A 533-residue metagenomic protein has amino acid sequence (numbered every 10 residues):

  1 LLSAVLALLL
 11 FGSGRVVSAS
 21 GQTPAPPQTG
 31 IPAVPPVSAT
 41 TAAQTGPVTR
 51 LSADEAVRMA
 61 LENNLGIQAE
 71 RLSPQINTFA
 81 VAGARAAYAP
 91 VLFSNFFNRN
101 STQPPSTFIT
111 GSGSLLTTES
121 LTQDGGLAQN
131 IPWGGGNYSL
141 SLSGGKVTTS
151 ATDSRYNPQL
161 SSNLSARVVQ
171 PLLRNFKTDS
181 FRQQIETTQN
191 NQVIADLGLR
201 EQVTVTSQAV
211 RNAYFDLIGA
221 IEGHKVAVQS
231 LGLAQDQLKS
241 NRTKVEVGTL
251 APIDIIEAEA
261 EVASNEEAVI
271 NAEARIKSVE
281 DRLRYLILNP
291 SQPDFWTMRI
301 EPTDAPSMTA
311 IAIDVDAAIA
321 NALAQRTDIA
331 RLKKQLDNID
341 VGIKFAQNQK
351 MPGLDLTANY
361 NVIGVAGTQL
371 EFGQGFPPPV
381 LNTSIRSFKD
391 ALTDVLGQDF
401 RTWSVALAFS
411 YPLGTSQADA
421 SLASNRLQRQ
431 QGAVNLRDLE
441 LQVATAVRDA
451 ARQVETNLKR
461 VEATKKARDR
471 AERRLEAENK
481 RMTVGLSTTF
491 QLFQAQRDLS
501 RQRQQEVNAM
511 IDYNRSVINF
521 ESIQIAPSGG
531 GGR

Functional and structural regions predicted by a protein language model:
L1, L10-G12, S20-T23, N100-T102 (+11 more regions): Acidic, low-complexity, intrinsically disordered peripheral segments
T23-L121, V168-Q183, T187-Q189, P302-G342 (+8 more regions): Bacterial Sec-pathway N-terminal export signals of envelope proteins
T41, T45-V48, N95-A166, E301-I311 (+3 more regions): Small/polar, glycine/serine/threonine/aspartate-rich low-complexity segments that form flexible
Q68-L72, R85-A86, P132-S161, L173-G198 (+8 more regions): Sec/SRP-type N-terminal targeting helices
A84, D196-A317, Q453, K480 (+2 more regions): Periplasmic alpha-helical coiled-coil/stalk elements that build and connect Gram-negative outer-membrane
V245-P252, M482-L486, I523, P527-S528: A short glycine-centered flexible hinge/capping loop motif at secondary-structure junctions
G248-A251, V443-A446, A450, E478 (+1 more regions): Alpha-helical heptad-repeat coiled-coil segments that mediate oligomerization/polymerization in large
A251, L486-V507: Short terminal targeting/anchoring segments
